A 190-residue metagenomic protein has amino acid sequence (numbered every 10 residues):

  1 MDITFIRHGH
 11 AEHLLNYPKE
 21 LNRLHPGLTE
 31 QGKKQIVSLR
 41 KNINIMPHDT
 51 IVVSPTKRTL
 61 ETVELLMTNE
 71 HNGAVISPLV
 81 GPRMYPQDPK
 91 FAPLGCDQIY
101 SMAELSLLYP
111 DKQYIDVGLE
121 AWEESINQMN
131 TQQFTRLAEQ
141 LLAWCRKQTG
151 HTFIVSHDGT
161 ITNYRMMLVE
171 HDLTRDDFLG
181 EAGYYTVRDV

Functional and structural regions predicted by a protein language model:
D2, I6-V75, L108, A182: Active-site-proximal alpha-helix that buttresses catalytic centers in soluble enzyme cores
I3, Q148-D158: Generic beta-sheet signal
G9, V53-K57, P78-L79, L119 (+1 more regions): Short, well-ordered beta-to-alpha junction loops that form the rim of enzyme active sites and present histidine/acidic
L14-K19, P86-K90, M167: Short aromatic-enriched loop/helix-cap "lid" or pocket-rim segments at secondary-structure transitions that line
N22-G27, E70-L137: Phosphate-handling substructures
N44-P47, W144-G150: Glycine-rich phosphate-binding loop signature in dinucleotide/nucleotide-binding domains
Q133-Q148: A short, acidic, amphipathic alpha-helical segment used as a generic capping/interface helix at domain edges
V169-V190: Domain-level recognition of soluble alpha/beta enzyme cores, biased toward histidine phosphatases/phosphomutases
